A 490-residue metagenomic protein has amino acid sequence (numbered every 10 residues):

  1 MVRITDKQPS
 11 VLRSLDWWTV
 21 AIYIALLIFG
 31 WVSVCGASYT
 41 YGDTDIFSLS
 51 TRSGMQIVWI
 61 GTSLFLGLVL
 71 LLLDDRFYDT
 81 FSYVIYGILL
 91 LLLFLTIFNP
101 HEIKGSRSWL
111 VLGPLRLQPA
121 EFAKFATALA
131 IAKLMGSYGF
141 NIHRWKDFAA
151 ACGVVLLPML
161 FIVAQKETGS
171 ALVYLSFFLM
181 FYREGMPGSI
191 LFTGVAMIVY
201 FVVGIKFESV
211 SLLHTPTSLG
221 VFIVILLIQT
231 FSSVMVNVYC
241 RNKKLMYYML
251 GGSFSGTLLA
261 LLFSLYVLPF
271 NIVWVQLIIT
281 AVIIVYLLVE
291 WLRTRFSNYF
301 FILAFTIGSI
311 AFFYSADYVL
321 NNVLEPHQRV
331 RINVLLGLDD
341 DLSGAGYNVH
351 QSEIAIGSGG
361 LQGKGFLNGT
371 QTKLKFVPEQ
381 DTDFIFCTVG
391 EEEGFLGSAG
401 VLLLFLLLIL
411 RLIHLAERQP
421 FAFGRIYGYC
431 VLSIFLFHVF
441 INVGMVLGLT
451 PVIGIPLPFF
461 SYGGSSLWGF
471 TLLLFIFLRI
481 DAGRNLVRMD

Functional and structural regions predicted by a protein language model:
M1-P9, Q229-N237, Y248-A260, N442-D490: A juxtamembrane structural motif centered on a specific transmembrane helix
K7-Y23, S53: N-terminal membrane topogenic signal
V11-L12, F148, L374-V377, Q419-P420: Helix-boundary and loop/linker segments of multi-pass membrane transporters
I24-S33, T40-G42, I46-S343, C387-M445 (+2 more regions): Hydrophobic alpha-helical transmembrane segments of multi-pass inner membrane proteins, especially in bacterial systems
P114-A123, Q165-K166, G360, V452-T471: Glycine/serine-rich anion-binding loops at beta->alpha junctions that coordinate negatively charged ligand groups
E167-L172, G363-G369, Q380-T382, I453 (+2 more regions): Transmembrane helix boundary and interhelical junction motifs in multipass membrane proteins
E353-I356, G360-E393: Long extracytoplasmic/lumenal interhelical loops at the membrane interface of multi-pass membrane proteins
